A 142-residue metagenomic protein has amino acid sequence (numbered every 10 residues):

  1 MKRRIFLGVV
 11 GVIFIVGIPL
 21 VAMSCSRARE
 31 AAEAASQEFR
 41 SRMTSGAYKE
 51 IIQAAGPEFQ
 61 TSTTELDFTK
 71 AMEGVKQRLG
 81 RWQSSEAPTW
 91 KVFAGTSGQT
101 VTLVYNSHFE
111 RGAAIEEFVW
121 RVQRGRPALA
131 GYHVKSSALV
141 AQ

Functional and structural regions predicted by a protein language model:
R4-I5, G11-S45: Short, low-complexity N-terminal intrinsically disordered segments enriched in polar/charged residues
V9-V10, P127: A periodicity- and composition-biased signal for non-globular, repetitive helical segments
E33-Q37, K49-T102, F109: Short solvent-exposed beta->alpha transition segments
M43, G74-Q77, R124: Structural motif
A87-Q142: Exposed beta-sheet edge and beta->alpha loop/turn motif
